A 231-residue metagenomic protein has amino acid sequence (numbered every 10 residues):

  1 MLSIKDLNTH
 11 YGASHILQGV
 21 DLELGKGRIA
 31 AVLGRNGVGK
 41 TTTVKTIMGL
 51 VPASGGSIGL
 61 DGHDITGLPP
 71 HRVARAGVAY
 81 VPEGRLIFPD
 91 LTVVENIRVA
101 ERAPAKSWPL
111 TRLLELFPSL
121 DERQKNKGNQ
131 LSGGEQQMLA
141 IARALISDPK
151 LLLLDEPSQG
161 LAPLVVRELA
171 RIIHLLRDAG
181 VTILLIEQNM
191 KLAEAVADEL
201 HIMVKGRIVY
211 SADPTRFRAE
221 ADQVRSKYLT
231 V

Functional and structural regions predicted by a protein language model:
L33-R35: The feature captures the beta-strand-to-loop junction immediately N-terminal to the Walker
M48: Helix-to-loop junction immediately C-terminal to a conserved catalytic motif
P52, D64-R85, L110, E122-N126 (+1 more regions): ABC ATPase NBD coupling module
K127-L131, E135: Conserved ABC ATPase signature
A144-L145: ABC ATPase C-loop
L152-E156: Catalytic Walker B motif of ABC-type/P-loop ATPase nucleotide-binding domains
I202-S211, A219-V231: C-terminal boundary and immediately downstream tail of ABC-type ATPase nucleotide-binding domains
